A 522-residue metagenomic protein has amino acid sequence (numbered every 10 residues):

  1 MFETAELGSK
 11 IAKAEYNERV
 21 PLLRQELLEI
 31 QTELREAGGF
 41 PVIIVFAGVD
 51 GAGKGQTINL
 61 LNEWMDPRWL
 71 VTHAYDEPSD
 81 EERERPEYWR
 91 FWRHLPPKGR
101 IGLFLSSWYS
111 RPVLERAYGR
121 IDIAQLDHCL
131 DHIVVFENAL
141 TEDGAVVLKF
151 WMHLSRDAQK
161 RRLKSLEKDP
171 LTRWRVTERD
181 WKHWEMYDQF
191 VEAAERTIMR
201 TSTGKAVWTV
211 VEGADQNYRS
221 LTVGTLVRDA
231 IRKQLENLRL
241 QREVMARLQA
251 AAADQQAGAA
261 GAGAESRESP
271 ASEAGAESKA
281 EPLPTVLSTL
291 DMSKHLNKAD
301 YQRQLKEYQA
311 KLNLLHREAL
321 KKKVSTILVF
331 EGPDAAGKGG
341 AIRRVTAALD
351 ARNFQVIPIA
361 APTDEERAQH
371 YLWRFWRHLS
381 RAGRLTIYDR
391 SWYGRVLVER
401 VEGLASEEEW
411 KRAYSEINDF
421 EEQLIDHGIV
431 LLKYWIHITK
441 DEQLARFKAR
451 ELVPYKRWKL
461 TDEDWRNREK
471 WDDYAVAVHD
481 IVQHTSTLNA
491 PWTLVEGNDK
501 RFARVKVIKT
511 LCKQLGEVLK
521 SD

Functional and structural regions predicted by a protein language model:
M1-D522: Glycine-rich phosphate-binding loop of ATP-dependent small-molecule kinases
